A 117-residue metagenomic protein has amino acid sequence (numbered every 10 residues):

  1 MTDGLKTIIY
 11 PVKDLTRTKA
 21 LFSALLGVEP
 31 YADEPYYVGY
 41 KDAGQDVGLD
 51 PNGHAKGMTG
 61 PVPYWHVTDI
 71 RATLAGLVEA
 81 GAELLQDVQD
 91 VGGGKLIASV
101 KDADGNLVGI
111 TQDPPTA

Functional and structural regions predicted by a protein language model:
M1-K19, G44-D46, P61-P63, D113-A117: N-terminal beta-strand motif that seeds the catalytic metal site of vicinal oxygen chelate
T18-S23, L77, G105: Conserved active-site tyrosine of GNAT-family acetyltransferases
L26-D33, E83-D87: Short secondary-structure junctions
V28-P61, L107-Q112: Conserved short beta-strand elements that form part of the metal-binding/catalytic scaffold of enzyme active sites
V38, P61-P63, G94-A98: Short beta-strand micro-motifs in enzyme catalytic cores
P63-Q89: Mid-chain, well-packed structural core segment of small domains
A80-A117: Vicinal oxygen chelate
